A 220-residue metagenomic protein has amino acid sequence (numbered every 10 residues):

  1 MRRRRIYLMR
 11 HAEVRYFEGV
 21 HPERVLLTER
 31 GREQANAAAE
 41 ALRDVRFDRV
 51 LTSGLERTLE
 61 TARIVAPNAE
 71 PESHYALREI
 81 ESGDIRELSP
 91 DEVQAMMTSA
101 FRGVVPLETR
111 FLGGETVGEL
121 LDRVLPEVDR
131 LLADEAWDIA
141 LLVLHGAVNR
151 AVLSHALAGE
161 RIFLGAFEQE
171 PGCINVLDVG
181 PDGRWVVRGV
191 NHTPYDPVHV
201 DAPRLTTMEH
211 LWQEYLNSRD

Functional and structural regions predicted by a protein language model:
M1-R3, I80-E92, A133-A136, S154-D220: Acidic, low-complexity terminal tails and accessory targeting/binding regions of phosphate-metabolizing enzymes
R5-T61, G113-L125: Loop-to-helix element that buttresses phosphate recognition and phosphoryl-transfer chemistry
I6, D138-A147: Generic beta-sheet signal
Y16-E18, I80-I85, F111: A short acidic, helix-capping loop that chelates divalent metal ions and anchors anionic groups
N36-F101: Phosphate-coordination/substrate-recognition cap region in phosphate-metabolizing enzymes
R43-R46, L131-D138: Glycine-rich phosphate-binding loop signature in dinucleotide/nucleotide-binding domains
S53-L55, A76, V143-A147, V190: Short, well-ordered beta-to-alpha junction loops that form the rim of enzyme active sites and present histidine/acidic
T98-E119, W212-R219: Short glycine/proline- and acidic residue-enriched helix-loop micro-motifs that form flexible lids or anion-recognition
